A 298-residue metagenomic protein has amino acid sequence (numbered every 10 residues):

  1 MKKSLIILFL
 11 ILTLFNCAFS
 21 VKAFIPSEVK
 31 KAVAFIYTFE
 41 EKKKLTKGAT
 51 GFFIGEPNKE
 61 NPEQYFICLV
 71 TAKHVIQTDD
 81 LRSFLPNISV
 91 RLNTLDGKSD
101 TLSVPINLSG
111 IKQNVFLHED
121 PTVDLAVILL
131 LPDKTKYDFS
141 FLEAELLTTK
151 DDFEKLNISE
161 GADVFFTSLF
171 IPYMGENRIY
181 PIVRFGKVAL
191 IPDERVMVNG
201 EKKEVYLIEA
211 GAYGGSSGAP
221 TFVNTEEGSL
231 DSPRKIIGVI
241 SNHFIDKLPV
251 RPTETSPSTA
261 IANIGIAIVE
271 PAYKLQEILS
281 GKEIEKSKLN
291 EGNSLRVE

Functional and structural regions predicted by a protein language model:
S4-L14: Sec-dependent N-terminal signal peptides
L14-S20: C-terminal segment of classical bacterial N-terminal signal peptides
P26-E28, V223-E298: C-terminal subregion of chymotrypsin/trypsin-like serine protease catalytic domains
E28-A34, F39, K47-G48, Q64 (+3 more regions): Serine endopeptidase catalytic core focused on the charge-relay Asp
F39-C68: A conserved glycine-rich beta-strand in the N-terminal activation segment of trypsin-fold
I54-E56, I191, N242: Residue-level recognition of beta-strand microenvironments
F66-T71, E160-P172, I208-T255: Active-site-proximal beta-strands of protease catalytic cores
